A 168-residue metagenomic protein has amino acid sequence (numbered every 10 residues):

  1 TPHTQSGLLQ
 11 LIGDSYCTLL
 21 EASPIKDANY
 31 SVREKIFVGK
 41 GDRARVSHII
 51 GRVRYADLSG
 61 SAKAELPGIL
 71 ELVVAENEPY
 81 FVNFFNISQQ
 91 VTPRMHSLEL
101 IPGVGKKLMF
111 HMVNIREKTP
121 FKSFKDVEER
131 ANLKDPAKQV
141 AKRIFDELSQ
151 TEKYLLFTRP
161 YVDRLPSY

Functional and structural regions predicted by a protein language model:
T1-A75, Y168: Structure-specific DNA junction-binding interface
E76-L100, N114-Y168: C-terminal extensions
G105-K106: Small-residue hinge/turn detector
M109-M112: Conserved hydrophobic/aromatic packing and binding residues within compact polymer-binding modules
